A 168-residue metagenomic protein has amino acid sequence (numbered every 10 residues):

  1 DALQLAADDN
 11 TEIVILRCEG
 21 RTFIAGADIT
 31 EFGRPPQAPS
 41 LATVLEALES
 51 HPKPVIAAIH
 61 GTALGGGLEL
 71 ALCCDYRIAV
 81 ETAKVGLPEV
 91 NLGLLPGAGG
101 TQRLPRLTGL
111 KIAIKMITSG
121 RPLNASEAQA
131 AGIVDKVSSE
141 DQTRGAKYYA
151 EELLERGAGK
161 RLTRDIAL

Functional and structural regions predicted by a protein language model:
D1-R17, E46: Conserved CoA-thioester-binding segment of acyl-CoA-metabolizing enzymes
L16, D28, P54, A71 (+2 more regions): Terminal peptide-recognition signature
R17-A47, A63, N91-L94: Glycine- (often His-adjacent) and acidic-residue-rich active-site loop that binds/positions the CoA thioester
A25, E69, C73, K115-L168: Amphipathic alpha-helical segments at domain termini/boundaries
T30-P39, E69, D75-V80, L107: A glycine- and small-aliphatic-rich helix-loop capping segment at beta-alpha/alpha-beta transitions that lines
L48-L92, P96: Glycine-rich beta-to-alpha active-site loop
T101-K111: Hydrophobic, secondary-structure "cap" segments at the distal end of domains
